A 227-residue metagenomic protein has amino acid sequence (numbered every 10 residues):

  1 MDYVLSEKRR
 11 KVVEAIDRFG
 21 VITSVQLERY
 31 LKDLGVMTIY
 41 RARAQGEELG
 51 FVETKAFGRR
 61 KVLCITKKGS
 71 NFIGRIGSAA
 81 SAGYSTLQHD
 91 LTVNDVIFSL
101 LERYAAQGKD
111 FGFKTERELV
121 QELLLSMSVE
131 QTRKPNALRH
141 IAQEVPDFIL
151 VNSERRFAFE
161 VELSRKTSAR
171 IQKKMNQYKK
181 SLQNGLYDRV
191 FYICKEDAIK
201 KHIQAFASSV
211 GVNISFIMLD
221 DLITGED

Functional and structural regions predicted by a protein language model:
M1-Y84, D90: Nuclease-adjacent, charged terminal/linker segments that flank catalytic cores
F19-V21, L119-V120, S164, D197-I199: Short, solvent-exposed loop/turn segments at secondary-structure junctions
K55, K109-E154, K166-T167: Active-site metal-binding core of divalent-cation-utilizing nuclease and nuclease-like domains
G77-E118: Amphipathic alpha-helical dimerization/coiled-coil segments that flank or bridge DNA-binding/regulatory modules
Q143-P146, R156, V161-V210: Catalytic cores of nucleic-acid endonucleases
A207-D227: Charged, structured surface patches that assemble and position nucleic-acid processing machinery
